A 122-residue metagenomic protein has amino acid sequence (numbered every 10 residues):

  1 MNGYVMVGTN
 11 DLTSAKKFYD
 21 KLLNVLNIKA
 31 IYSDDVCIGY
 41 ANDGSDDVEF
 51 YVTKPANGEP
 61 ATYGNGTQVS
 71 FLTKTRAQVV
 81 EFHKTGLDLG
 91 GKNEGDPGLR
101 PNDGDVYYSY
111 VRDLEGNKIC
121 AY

Functional and structural regions predicted by a protein language model:
M1, V36, V48, N65-T67: Residues that flank catalytic or metal-binding motifs in active/ligand-binding sites
G3-D11, A61-T85, Y107-R112: Vicinal oxygen chelate
V7-E49: Core segments of cupin and vicinal oxygen chelate
A15-Y19, G86, G116: Conserved active-site tyrosine of GNAT-family acetyltransferases
K21, V25, F82-G90, E94-G95: Charge-dense, helix-prone N-terminal extensions
Y51-P55: Conserved, structured core segments of small domains
A56-P60: SDR active-site lid
L87-Y122: Vicinal oxygen chelate
